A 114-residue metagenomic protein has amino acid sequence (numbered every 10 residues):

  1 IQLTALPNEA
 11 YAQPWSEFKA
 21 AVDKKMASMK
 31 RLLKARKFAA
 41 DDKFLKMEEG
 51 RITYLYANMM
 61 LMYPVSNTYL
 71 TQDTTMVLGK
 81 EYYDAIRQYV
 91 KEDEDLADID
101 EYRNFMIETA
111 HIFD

Functional and structural regions predicted by a protein language model:
I1-D114: Oxidative protein folding and maturation machinery
